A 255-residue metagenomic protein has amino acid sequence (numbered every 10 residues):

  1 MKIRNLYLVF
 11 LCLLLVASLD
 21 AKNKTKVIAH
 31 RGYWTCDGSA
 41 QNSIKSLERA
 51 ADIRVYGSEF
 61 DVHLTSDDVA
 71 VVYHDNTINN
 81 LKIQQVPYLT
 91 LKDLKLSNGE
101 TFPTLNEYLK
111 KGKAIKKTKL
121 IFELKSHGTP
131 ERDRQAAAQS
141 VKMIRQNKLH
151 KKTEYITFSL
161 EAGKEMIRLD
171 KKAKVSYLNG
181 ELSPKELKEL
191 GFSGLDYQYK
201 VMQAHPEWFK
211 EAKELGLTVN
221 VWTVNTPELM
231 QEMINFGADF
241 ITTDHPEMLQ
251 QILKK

Functional and structural regions predicted by a protein language model:
M1-L8: Bacterial N-terminal signal peptides that target proteins for export
L8-V16: Bacterial N-terminal signal peptides
S18-K255: Phosphate-group recognition and catalysis centered on beta-loop-alpha active-site segments
